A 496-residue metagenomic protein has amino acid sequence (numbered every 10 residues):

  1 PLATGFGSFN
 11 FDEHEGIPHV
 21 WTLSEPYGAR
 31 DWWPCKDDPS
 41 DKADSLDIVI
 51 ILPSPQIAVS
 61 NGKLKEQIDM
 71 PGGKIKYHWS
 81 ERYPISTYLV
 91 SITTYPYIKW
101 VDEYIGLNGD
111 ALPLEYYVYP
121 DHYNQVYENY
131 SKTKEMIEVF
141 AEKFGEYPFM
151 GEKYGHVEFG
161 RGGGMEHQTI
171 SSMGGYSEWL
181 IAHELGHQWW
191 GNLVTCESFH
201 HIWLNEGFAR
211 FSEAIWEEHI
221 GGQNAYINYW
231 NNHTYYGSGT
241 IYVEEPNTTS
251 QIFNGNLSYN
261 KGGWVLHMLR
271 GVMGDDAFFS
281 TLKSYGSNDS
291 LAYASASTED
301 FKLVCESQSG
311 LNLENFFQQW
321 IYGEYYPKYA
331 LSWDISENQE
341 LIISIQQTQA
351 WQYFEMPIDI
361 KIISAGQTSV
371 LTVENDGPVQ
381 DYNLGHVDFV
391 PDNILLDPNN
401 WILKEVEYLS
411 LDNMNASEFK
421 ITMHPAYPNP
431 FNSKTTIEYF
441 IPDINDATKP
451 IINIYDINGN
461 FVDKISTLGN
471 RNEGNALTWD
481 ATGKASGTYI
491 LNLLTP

Functional and structural regions predicted by a protein language model:
P1-D47, N400-S417: Glycine/proline-rich low-complexity spacer/linker segments in large multi-domain proteins
T22-P26, C35-A182, F211: Hydrophobic helix-coil surface modules that form long, contiguous segments used for peptide/substrate interaction
W79, V379-V387, G474-A481: Exposed aromatic-hydrophobic patches
S171-I227: Zinc-dependent metallopeptidase catalytic helix centered on the HExxH motif and its immediate flanking segment
I202, E206-V272, S290-A292: Acidic/His/Gly-enriched intrinsically disordered linker/tail segments that often contain short helix/coil "MoRF-like"
G255-I343: Amphipathic alpha-helical substructures
Y329, W333-L395, T448-I454: Beta-strand-rich binding/interaction modules
S417-Y427, F431-P496: C-terminal outer-membrane/trafficking sorting elements
